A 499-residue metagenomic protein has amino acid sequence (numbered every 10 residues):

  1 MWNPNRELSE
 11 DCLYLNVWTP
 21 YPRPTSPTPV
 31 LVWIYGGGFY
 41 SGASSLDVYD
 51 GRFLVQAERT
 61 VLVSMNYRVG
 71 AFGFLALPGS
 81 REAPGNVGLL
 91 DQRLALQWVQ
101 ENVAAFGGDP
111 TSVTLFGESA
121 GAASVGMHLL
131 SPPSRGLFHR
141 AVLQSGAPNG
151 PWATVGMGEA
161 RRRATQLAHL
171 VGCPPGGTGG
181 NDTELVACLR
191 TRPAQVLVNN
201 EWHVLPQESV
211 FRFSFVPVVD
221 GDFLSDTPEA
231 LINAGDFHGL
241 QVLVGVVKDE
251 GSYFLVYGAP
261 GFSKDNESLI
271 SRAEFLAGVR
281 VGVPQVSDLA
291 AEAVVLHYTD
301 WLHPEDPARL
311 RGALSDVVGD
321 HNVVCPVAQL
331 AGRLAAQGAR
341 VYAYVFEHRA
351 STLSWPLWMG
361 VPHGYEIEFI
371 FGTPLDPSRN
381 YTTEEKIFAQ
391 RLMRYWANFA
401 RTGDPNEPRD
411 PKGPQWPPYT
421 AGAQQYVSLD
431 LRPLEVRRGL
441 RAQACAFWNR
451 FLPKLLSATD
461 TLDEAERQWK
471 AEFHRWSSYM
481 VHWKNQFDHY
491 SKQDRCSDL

Functional and structural regions predicted by a protein language model:
W2-D182, T191, D222-Y257, A339: Serine-hydrolase-like catalytic core of hydrolytic proteins
G38, E274-G278, L456-T459: Short, cationic low-complexity segments
P84, G88-D91, N322, M359 (+1 more regions): Secondary-structure capping and boundary motifs in well-ordered enzyme cores
P148-N149, A153, C188-K386, Y395 (+2 more regions): Substrate-gating cap/lid region and adjacent catalytic-acid/histidine neighborhood within extracellular/lumenal
C173-V186, N200-W202, D306-P307, A343 (+1 more regions): Surface-exposed patches in mature extracellular/periplasmic domains of secreted proteins
E292, L296, S315-D316, V324-L499: Mobile gating loops/cap/lid regions near enzyme active sites that modulate substrate access
